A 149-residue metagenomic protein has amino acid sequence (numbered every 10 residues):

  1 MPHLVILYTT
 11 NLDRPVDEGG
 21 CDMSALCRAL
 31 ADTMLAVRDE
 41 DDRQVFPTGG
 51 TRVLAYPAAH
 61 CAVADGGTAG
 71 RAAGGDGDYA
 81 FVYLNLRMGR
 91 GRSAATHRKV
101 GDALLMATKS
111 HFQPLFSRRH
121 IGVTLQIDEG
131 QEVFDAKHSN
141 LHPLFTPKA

Functional and structural regions predicted by a protein language model:
M1-A149: A domain-level signal for the structural core that forms small-molecule/cofactor-binding pockets and catalytic centers
